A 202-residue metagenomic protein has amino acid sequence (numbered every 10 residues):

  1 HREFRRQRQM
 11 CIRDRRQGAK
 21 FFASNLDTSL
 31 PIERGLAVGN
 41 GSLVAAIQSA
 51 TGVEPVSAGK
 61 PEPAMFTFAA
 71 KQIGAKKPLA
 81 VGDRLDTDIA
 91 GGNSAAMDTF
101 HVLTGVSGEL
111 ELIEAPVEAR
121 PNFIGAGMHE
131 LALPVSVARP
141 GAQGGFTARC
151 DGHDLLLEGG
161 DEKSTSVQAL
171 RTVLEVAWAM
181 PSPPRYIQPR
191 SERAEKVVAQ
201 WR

Functional and structural regions predicted by a protein language model:
H1-I12: Single conserved hydrophobic/aromatic residue that forms the stacking wall/gate of nucleotide- or nucleobase-binding
R13, I47, A90-S94: Hydrophobic/aromatic ligand-binding patch that stacks against planar heteroaromatic rings of cofactors or nucleotides
R16-A19, M97: A short helix->loop->beta-strand "cap" motif at the edges of active sites that frequently abuts
K20-P61: Glycine/Thr-rich beta-alpha phosphate-binding loop at enzyme active sites
V56-A58, F123-G127: Short acidic-hydrophobic, aromatic-tinged amphipathic segments that line or gate anion-handling sites
S57-D88: Conserved Lys-Pro-Asp/Glu-containing loop-to-beta segment of HAD-superfamily phosphomonoesterases, centered on
V81-E114: Acidic, Mg2+-coordinating phosphoryl-transfer loop and its flanking beta/alpha structural elements, shared across
G141-Y186: Charged/polar low-complexity intrinsically disordered segments, enriched in acidic residues
